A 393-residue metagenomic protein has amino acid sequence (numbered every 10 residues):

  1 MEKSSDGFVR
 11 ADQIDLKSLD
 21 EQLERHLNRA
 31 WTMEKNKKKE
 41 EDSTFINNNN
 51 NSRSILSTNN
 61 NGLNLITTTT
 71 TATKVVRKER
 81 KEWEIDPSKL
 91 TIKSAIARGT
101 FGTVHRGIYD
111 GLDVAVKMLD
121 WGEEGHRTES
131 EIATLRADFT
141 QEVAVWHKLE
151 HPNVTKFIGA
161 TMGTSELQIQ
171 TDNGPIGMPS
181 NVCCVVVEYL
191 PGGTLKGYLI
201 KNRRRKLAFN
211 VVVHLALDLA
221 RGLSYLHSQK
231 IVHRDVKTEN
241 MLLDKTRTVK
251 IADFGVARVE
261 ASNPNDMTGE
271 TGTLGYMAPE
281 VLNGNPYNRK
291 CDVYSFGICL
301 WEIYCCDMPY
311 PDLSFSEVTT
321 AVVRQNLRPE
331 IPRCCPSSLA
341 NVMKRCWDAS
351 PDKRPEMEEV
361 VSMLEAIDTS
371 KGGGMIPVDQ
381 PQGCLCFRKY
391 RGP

Functional and structural regions predicted by a protein language model:
K93-V104: Protein kinase glycine-rich loop
G159-A160: A short, aromatic-enriched beta-strand patch in the conserved N-lobe beta-sheet of the protein kinase catalytic domain
T164-E188, K196-G197: A conserved loop-to-beta-strand element in the N-lobe of protein kinase catalytic cores that borders the ATP-binding
D292: Conserved catalytic-loop aspartate of Hanks-type protein kinases
